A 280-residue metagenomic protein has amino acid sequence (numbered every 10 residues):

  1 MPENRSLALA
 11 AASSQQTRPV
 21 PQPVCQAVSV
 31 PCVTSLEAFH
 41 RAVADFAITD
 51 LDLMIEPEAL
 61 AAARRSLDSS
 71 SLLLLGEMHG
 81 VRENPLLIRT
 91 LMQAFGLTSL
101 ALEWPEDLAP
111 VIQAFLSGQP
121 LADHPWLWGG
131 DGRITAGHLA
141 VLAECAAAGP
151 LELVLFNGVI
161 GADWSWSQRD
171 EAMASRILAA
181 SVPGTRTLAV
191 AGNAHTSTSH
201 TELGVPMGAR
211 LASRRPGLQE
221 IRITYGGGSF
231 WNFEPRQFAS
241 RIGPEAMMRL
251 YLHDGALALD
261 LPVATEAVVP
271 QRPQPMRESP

Functional and structural regions predicted by a protein language model:
P2-P280: Compositional signal for N-terminal targeting/processing segments
